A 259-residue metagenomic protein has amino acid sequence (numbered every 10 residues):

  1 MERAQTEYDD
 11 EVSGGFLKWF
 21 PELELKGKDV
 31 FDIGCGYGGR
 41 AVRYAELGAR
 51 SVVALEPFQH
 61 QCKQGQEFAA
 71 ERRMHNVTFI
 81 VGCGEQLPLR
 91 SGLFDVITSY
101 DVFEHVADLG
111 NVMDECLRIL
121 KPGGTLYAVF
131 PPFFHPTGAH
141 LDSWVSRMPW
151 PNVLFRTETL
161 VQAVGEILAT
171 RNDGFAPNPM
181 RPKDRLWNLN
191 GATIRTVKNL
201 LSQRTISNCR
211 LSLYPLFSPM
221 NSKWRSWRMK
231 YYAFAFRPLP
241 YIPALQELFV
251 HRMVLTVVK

Functional and structural regions predicted by a protein language model:
M1-R90, M113, L248-V254: Conserved N-terminal segment of class I S-adenosyl-L-methionine
F94, D108-N111: Residue-level recognition of oxygen-bearing side chains
T98: A conserved beta-strand element that flanks and buttresses the S-adenosyl-L-methionine
D101-H105: Short catalytic micro-motifs in class I SAM-dependent methyltransferases
V106-A107, L120-K121: Helix-to-beta-strand junctions that scaffold the AdoMet/dcAdoMet cofactor pocket in Class I SAM-dependent enzymes
G110-E115, T125-V254: S-adenosyl-L-methionine-dependent methyltransferase catalytic module, highlighting the catalytic core
V257-K259: Active-site beta-strand termini and strand-to-loop segments that position acidic
